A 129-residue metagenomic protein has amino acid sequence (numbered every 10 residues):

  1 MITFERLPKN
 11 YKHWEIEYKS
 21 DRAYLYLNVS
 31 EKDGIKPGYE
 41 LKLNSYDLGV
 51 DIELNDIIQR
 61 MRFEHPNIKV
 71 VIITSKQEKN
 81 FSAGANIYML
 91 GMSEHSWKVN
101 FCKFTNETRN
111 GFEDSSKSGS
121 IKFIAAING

Functional and structural regions predicted by a protein language model:
M1, P8-Y11, G38-L41, D51-E53 (+1 more regions): Extended N-terminal export/anchoring regions of large proteins
M1-K36: Short beta-strand/loop segment at the start of cytosolic alpha/beta domains
S20-L27, D47-S96, N106-A126: A structural preference for short, pocket-lining loop segments at secondary-structure junctions
I35-E40, G84-I87: Short acidic, glycine/proline-rich loop/turn micro-motifs
K98-C102: A glycine-rich helix N-cap at a beta->alpha junction
G129: Core active-site phosphate/anionic-ligand binding loop and the adjoining beta-turn-alpha structural block in enzyme
